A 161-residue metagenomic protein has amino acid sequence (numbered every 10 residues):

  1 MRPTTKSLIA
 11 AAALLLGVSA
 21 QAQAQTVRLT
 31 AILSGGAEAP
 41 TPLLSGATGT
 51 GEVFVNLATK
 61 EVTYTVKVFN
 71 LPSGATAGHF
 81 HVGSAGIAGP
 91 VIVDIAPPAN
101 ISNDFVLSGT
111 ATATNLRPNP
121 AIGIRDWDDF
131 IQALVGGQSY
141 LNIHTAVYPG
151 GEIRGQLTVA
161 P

Functional and structural regions predicted by a protein language model:
M1-I9: Bacterial N-terminal signal peptides that target proteins for export
A10-G17: Bacterial N-terminal signal peptides
Q21-G78, V82-P161: Metal-centered catalytic cores of metalloenzymes
